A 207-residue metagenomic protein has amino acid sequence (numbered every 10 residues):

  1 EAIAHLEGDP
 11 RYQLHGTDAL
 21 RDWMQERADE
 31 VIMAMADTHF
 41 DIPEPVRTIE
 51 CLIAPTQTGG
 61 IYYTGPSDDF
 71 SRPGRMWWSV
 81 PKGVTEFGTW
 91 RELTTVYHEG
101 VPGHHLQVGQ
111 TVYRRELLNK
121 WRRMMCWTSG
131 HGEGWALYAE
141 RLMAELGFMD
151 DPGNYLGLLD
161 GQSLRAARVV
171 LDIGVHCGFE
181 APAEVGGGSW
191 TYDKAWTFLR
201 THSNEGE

Functional and structural regions predicted by a protein language model:
E1-E207: N-terminal maturation segment of proteins
